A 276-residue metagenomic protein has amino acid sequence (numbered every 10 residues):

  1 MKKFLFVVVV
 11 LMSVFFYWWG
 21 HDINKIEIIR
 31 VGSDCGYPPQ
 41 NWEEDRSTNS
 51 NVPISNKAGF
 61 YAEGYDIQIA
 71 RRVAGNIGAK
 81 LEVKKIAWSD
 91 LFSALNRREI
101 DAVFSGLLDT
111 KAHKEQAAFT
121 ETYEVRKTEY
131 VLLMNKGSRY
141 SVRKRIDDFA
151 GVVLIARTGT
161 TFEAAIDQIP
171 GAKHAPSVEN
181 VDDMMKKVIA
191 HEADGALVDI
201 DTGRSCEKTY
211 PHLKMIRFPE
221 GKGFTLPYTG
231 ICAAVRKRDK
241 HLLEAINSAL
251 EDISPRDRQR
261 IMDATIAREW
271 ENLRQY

Functional and structural regions predicted by a protein language model:
Y17-W18, T161-P176, K214-P219, N247-Y276: Ligand-binding clefts/hinges and TM-proximal coupling segments of bilobed small-molecule sensing domains
I23-L107, E115, S177: Extracytoplasmic small-molecule ligand-binding "clamshell" domains of the periplasmic binding protein/Venus flytrap
C35-G36, E124-K136, E207-L250, R268-Y276: Periplasmic-binding protein-like
N41-N56, A70-A79, E124, I146-D148 (+3 more regions): Ligand-binding cleft/hinge of the Venus flytrap
S50, Y123, M134-V153, E244: Flexible hinge/capping segments at coil-to-helix
I69, R145-D148, I166, D199 (+3 more regions): Short amphipathic alpha-helical coupling segments at ligand-binding clamshell hinges and other catalytic/signaling
V73, L95-N96, L132, F149 (+3 more regions): Hydrophobic residues within well-ordered alpha-helices
S89-N96, F104-Q116, A165-Q168, D194-P227: A ligand-binding cleft/hinge motif common to bilobed small-molecule-binding domains
